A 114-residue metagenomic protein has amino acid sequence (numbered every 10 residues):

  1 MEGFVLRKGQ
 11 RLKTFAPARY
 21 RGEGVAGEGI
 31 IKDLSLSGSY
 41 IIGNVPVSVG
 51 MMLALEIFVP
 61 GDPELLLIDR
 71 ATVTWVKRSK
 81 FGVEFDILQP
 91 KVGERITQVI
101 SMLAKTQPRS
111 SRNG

Functional and structural regions predicted by a protein language model:
M1-L34, S101-G114: N-terminal helix initiation/capping motif
E2, G38-I41, I68-D69: Short structured motifs
R11, S48-G50, E64, V76: Short coil/turn motifs at beta-sheet boundaries
T14-P46, M52-A54, K80-G82: Short strand-loop-strand
G29-I31, L67-T74: Short beta-strand-centered aromatic/proline hotspots
D33, V73-K77, I87: A residue-level detector for short acidic-glycine micro-motifs
F58-P63: Short, charged beta-turn/beta-strand-edge "cap" motif at the junction between a beta-strand and an adjacent loop
K80-G114: C-terminal output/interaction extensions
